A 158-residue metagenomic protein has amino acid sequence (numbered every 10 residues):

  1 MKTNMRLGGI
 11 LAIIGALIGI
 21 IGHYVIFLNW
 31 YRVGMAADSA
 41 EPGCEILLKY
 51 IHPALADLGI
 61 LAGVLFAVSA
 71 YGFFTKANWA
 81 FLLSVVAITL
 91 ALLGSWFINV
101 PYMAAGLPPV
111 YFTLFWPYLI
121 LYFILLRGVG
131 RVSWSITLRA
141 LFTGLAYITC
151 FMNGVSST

Functional and structural regions predicted by a protein language model:
M1-T158: Topology signature of small-to-medium multi-pass alpha-helical membrane proteins
